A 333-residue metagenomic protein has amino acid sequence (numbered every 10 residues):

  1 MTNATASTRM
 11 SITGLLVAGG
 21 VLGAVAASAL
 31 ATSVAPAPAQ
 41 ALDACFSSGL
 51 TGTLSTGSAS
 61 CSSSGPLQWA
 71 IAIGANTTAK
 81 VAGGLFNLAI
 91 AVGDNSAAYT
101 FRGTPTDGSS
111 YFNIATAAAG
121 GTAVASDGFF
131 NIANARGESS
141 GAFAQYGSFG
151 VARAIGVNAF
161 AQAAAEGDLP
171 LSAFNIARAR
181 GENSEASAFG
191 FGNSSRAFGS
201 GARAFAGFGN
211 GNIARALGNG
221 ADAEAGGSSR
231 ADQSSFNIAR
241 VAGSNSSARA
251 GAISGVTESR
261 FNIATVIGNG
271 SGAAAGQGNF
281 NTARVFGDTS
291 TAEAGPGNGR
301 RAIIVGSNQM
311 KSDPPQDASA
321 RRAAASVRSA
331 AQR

Functional and structural regions predicted by a protein language model:
M1, Q332-R333: Short, intrinsically disordered, low-complexity terminal/loop segments
M1-G20: Bacterial Sec-dependent N-terminal signal peptides
I12, L22-P38: C-terminal segment of classical bacterial N-terminal signal peptides
A39-Q332: Periodic small-residue-enriched repeat registers in elongated scaffold domains
